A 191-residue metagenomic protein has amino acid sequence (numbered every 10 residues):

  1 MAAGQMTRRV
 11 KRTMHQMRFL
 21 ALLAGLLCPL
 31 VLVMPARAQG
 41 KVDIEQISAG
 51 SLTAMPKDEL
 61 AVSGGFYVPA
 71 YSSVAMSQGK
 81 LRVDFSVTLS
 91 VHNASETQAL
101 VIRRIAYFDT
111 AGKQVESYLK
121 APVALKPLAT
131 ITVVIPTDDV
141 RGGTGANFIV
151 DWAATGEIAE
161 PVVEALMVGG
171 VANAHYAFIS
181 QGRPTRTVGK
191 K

Functional and structural regions predicted by a protein language model:
M6-L23: Bacterial N-terminal signal peptides that target proteins for export
A21-V31: Bacterial N-terminal signal peptides
L32-A38: Sec/Tat signal peptide C-region and signal peptidase I cleavage site
K41-I44, D139-K191: Terminal connector regions
L81-T88, A146: Short, solvent-exposed loop/turn segments enriched in Ser/Thr/Gly
V91-Q98: Asparagine-centered strand-capping/turn motif at beta-strand->loop junctions
Q98-I105, E116-Y118, E160-V162: Short, hydrophobic/aromatic beta-strand segments
T110-N147: Intrinsically disordered, low-complexity Pro/Gly/Ser/Thr-rich segments with frequent PxxP/GP/PP motifs and embedded
